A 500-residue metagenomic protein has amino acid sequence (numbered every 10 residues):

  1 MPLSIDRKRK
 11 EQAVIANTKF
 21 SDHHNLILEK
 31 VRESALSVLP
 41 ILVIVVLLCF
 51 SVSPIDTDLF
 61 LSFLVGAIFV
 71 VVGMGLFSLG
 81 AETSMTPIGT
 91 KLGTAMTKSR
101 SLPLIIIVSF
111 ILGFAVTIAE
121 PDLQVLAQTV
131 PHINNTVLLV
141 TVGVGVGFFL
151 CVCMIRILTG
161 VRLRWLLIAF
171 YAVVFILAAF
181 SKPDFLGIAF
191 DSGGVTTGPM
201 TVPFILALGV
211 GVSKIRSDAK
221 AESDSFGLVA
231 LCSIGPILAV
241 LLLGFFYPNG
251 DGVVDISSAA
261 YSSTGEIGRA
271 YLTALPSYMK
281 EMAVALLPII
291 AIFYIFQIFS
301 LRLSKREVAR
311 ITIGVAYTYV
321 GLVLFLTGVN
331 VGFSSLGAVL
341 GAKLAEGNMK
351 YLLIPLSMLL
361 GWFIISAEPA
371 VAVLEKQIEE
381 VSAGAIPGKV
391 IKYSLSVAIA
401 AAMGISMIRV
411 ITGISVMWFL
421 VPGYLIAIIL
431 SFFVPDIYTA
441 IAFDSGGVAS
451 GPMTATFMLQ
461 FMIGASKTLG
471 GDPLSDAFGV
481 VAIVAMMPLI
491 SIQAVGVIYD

Functional and structural regions predicted by a protein language model:
M1-S34, V38, G89-P103, S217-L228 (+6 more regions): Intrinsically disordered, low-complexity non-transmembrane regions of multi-pass membrane transporters
L28-S34, I55-V65, T97, V130-L139 (+7 more regions): Interfacial loop-to-helix junctions that mark the boundaries of transmembrane helices in multi-pass membrane
L28-S34, P183-M282, P435-D500: C-terminal transmembrane helix-loop-helix hairpin of multi-pass membrane proteins
E29-S37, L61-A67, A95-P103, L163-I168 (+3 more regions): Alpha-helical transmembrane segments and their helix-start/interface "positive-inside/aromatic belt" motifs in integral
S37-V52, G66-L76, V108-A115, G145-R156 (+10 more regions): Hydrophobic core segments of alpha-helical transmembrane domains in multi-pass membrane transport and ion-translocation
L47-L61, A81-G89, A115-V130, F149-G160 (+11 more regions): Transmembrane helix-loop junctions in multi-pass membrane proteins
S62-L64, A259-A370: Transmembrane helical segments that form the transport core of multi-pass membrane transport proteins
A95, L102-V173, K350-S431: Helix-loop-helix junctions within the multi-pass membrane cores of secondary transporters/permeases
